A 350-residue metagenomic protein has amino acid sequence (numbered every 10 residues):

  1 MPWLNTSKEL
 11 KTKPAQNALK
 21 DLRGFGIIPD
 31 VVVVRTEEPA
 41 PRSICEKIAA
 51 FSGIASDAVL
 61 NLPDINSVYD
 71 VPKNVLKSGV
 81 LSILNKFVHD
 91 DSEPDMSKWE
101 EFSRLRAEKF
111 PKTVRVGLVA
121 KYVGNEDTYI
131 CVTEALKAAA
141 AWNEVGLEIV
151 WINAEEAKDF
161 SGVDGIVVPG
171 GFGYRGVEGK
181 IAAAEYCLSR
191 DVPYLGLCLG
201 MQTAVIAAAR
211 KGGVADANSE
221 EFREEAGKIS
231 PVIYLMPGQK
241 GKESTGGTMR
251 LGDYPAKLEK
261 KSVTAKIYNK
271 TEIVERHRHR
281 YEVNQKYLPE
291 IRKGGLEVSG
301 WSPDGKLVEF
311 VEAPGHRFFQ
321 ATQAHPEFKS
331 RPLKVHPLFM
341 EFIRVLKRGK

Functional and structural regions predicted by a protein language model:
M1-G315, P326-K350: N-terminal beta1-alpha1 cap of cysteine-dependent amidohydrolase-like domains
F318-A324: Short FAD-binding loop at a beta-strand-to-alpha-helix junction that anchors the flavin cofactor in diverse
